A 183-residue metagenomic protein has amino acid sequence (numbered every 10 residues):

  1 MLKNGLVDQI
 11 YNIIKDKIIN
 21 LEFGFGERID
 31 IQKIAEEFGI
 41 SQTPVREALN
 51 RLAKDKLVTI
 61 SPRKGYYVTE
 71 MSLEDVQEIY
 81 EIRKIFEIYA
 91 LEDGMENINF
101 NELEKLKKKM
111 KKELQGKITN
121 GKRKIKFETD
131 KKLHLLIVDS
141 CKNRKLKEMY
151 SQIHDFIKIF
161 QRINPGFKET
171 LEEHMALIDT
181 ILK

Functional and structural regions predicted by a protein language model:
M1-E96: Short linear motifs at protein or domain termini
G5, F167-K168: Short helix-capping and inter-helix turn/linker motifs at the boundaries of alpha-helical repeat units
S41, V58-T59, E128-D130, L171: Short hydrophobic/aromatic segments of transmembrane alpha-helices and their interfaces
L91, E96, F100-G166, E172-T180: Conserved amphipathic alpha-helical segments that form helical-bundle/coiled-coil interaction surfaces
